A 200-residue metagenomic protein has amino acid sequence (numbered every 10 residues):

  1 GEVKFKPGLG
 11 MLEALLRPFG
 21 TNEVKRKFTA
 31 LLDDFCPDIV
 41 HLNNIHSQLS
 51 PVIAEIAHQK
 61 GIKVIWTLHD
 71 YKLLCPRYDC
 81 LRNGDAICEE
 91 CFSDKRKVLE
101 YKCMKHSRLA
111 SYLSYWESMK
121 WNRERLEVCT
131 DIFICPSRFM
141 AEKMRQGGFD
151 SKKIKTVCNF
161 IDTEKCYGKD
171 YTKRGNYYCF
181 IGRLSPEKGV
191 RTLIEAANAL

Functional and structural regions predicted by a protein language model:
G1-I39, C80, K95-K97: A conserved catalytic-core segment of Leloir-type glycosyltransferases
R26, Q59, K72, G84-F133 (+1 more regions): Membrane-proximal helix-turn-helix segments that form the acceptor-binding/catalytic region of lipid-linked
A30-L49, I62-T67, K72: Short N-terminal targeting/anchoring amphipathic segment
L42, I134-C135: Short beta-strand scaffold positions
T67-L68, P136, V157: Generic beta-sheet signal
I134, D170-K188, L193-N198: Conserved donor-binding/catalytic core segment of Leloir-type glycosyltransferases
F139, F160: Carbohydrate-associated surface elements
